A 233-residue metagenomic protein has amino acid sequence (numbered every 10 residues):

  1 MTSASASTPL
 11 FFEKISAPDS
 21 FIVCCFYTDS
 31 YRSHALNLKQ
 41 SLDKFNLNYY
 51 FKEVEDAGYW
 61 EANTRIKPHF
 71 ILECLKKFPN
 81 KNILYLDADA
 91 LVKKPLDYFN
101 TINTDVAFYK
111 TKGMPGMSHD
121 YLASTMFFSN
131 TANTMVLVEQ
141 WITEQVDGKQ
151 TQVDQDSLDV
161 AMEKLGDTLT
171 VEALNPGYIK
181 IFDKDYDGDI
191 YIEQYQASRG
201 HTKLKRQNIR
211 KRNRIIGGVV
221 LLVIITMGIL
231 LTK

Functional and structural regions predicted by a protein language model:
M1-K81, A132, E193-R199, K205 (+1 more regions): N-terminal anchoring/stem segment of glycosyltransferases
I15-P18, T101, M117-D120, D185-D187 (+1 more regions): Extracellular/periplasmic catalytic domains that process cell-envelope and extracellular macromolecules
T28-S30, D56-A57, A90-L91, G113-M114 (+4 more regions): Short, solvent-exposed loop/turn segments at secondary-structure junctions
K39, I71-L72, L96-F99, Q155-M162: Short amphipathic alpha-helical segments and helix-helix/interface helices
Y49, I83, L169-V171: Hydrophobic anchor at the start of a short beta-strand that flanks the dinucleotide cofactor-binding loop
K52-E55, Y109, L174-G177: Conserved beta-strand termini and adjacent loop/short-helix elements that scaffold enzyme active sites in alpha/beta
R65-D120, T125-T131: GT-A fold catalytic core of metal-dependent nucleotide-sugar glycosyltransferases, centered on the diacidic
T134-N208, R214-G217: Catalytic core and acceptor-binding pocket of nucleotide-sugar-dependent glycosyltransferases
